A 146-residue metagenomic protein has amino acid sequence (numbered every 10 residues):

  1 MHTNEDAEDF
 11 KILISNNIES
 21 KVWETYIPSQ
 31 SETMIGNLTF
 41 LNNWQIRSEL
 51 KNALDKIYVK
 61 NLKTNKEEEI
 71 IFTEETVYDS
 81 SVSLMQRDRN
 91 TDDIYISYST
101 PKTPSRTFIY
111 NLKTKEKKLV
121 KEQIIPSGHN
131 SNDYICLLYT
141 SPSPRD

Functional and structural regions predicted by a protein language model:
M1-D6, S15, W44-A53, Y95-P101: Beta-strand C-termini and the immediately following turn/loop, strongest in propeller blades
D6, S20-W23, M34-I35, T39 (+3 more regions): C-terminal low-complexity, glycine/proline- and small-hydrophobic-enriched intrinsically disordered tails that act as
A7-L13, A53-Y58, T103-F108: Structural motif
N16-I35, T39, K63-L84, K113-Y134: Multi-bladed beta-propeller domains
T39-N42, Q86-N90: Blade-terminus and WD-like Trp-Asp/Gly-His loop motifs, strongest in beta-propeller folds
D88-V120: N-terminal presequences and immediately downstream first alpha-helices
D93, Y134-L138: Short, hydrophobic/aromatic-rich segments at coil-to-beta transitions
Y139-D146: Conserved small/polar residues in nucleotide/adenosyl-binding loops
